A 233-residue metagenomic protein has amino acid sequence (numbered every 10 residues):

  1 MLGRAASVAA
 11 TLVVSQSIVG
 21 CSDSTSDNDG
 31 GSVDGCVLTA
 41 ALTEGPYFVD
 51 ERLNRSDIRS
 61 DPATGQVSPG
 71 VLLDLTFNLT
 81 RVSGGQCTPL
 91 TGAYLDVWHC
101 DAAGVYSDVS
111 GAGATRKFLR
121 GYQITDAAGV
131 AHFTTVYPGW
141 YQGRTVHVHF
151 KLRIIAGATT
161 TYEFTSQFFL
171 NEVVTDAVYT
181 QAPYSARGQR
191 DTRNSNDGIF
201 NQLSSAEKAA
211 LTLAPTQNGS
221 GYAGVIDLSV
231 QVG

Functional and structural regions predicted by a protein language model:
L2-C21: N-terminal export signals
Q16, G30-G31: Disulfide-bonded cysteine motifs in exported proteins
C21-D29: Bacterial lipoprotein signal-peptidase II cleavage site
G31-S205, S229-G233: Beta-strand-dominated extracellular/periplasmic modules and repeats in secreted or surface-exposed proteins
A209-G233: C-terminal, well-folded lobe of enzymatic/effector domains
